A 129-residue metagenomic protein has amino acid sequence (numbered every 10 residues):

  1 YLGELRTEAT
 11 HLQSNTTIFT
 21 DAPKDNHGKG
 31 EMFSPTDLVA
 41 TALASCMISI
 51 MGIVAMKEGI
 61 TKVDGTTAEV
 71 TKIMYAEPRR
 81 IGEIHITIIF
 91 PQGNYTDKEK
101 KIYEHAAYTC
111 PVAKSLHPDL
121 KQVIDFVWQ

Functional and structural regions predicted by a protein language model:
Y1-T41, G52-Q129: Extended beta-strand/beta-hairpin segments
C46-M47: Alpha-helical metal-binding/catalytic segments enriched in His/Glu/Asp
